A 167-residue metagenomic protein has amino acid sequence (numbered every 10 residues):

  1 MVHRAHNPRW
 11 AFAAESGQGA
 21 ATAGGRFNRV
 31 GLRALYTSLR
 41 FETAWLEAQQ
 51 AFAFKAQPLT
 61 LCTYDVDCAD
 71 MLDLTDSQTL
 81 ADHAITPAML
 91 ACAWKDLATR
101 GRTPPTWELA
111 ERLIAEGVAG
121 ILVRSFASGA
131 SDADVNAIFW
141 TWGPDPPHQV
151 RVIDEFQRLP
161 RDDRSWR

Functional and structural regions predicted by a protein language model:
M1-T22, R26-R29, F52-R167: Active-site and NAD+-binding cores of ADP-ribose-processing enzymes
G25-K55: Extended catalytic/binding region for NAD+/ADP-ribose chemistry, centered on the ART fold
